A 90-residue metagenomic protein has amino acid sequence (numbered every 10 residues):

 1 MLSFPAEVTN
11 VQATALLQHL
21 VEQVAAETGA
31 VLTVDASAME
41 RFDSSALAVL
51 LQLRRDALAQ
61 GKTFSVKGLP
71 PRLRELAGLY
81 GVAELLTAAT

Functional and structural regions predicted by a protein language model:
M1-S45, Q52-T90: STAS-like cytosolic regulatory interaction modules
